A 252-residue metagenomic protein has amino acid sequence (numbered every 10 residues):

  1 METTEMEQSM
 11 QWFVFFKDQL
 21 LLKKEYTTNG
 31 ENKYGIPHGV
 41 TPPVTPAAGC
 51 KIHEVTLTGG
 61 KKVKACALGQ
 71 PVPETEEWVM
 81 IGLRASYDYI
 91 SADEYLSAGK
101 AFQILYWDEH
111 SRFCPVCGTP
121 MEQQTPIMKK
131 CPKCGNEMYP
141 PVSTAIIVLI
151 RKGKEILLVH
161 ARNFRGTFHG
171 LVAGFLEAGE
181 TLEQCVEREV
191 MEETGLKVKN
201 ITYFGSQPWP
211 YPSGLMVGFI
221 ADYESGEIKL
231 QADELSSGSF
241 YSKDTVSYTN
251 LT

Functional and structural regions predicted by a protein language model:
M1-S91: N-terminal alpha-helical interaction blocks
L20-L22, T125-L171, K197, A221-Y223: N-terminal strand-loop-strand
C66, Q207-L230: Active-site-adjacent beta-strand/loop module that shapes the phosphate/pyrophosphate-binding cleft
A98-I146: Acidic, metal-coordinating catalytic segment for phosphate/diphosphate chemistry, firing primarily on the Nudix
I146, L215-V217, S236: Change "...and in nucleic-acid phosphodiester-cleaving endonucleases..." to "...and in nucleic-acid processing enzymes
G170-G205, F219, S225-E227: The catalytic Nudix box helix
I220-D222, S239-S242: Short, well-ordered beta-strand micro-motif
Y248-T252: Conserved small/polar residues in nucleotide/adenosyl-binding loops
